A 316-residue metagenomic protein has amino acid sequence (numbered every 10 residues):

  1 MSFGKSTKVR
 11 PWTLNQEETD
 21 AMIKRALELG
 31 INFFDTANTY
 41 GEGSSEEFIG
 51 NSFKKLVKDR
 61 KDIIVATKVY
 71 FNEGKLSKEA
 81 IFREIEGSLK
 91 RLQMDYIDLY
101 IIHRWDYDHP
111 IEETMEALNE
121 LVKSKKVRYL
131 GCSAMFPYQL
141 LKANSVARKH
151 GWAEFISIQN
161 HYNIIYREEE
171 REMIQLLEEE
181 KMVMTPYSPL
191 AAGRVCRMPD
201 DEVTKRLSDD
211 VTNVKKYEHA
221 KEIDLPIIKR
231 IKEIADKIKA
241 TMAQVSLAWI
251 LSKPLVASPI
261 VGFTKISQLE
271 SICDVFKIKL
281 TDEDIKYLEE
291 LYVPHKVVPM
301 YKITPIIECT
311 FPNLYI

Functional and structural regions predicted by a protein language model:
M1-I63, D95, K123, A191: N-terminal binding-site loop/beta-alpha segment at the start of enzyme catalytic domains that lines or forms
S2, N38-Y40, V69-E73, H103-D106 (+5 more regions): Active-site-proximal loop/turn and secondary-structure-junction residues that shape catalytic pockets, frequently
T7, N72-E168, E172: Glycine/proline-rich, positively charged, aromatic-decorated active-site loop/lid region on the catalytic face
T19, F34, I49, V65 (+11 more regions): Conserved, mostly hydrophobic/aromatic
G30-N32, D59-I63, M94-D98, S124-R128 (+4 more regions): Short, well-ordered coil/turn segments that N-cap beta-strands
T36, T67, L99-I102, C132 (+3 more regions): Conserved beta-strand positions
E168-R206, T241: Aromatic-lined glycan-binding groove of carbohydrate-active enzymes
E179, V203-K237, S252-V256, I266 (+1 more regions): Terminal-tail/helix-coil boundary detector
